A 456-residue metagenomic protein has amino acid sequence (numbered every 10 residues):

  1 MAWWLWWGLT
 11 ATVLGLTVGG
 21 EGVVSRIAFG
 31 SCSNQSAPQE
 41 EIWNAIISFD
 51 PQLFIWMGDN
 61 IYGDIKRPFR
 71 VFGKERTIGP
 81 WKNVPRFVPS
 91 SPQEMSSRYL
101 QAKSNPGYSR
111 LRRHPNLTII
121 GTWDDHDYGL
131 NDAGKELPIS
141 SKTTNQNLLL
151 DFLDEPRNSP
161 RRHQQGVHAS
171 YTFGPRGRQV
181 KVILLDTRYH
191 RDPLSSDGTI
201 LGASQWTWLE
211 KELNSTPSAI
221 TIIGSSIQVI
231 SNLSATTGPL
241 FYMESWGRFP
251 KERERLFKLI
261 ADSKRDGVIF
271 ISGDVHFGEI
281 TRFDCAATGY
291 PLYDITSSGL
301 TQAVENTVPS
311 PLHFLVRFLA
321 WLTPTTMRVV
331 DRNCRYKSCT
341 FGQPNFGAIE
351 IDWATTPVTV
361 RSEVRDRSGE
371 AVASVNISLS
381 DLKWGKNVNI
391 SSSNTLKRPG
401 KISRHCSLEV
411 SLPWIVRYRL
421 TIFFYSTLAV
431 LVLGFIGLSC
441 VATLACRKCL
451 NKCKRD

Functional and structural regions predicted by a protein language model:
W3, A11-D456: Metal-dependent phosphoester/phosphodiester hydrolase catalytic core
